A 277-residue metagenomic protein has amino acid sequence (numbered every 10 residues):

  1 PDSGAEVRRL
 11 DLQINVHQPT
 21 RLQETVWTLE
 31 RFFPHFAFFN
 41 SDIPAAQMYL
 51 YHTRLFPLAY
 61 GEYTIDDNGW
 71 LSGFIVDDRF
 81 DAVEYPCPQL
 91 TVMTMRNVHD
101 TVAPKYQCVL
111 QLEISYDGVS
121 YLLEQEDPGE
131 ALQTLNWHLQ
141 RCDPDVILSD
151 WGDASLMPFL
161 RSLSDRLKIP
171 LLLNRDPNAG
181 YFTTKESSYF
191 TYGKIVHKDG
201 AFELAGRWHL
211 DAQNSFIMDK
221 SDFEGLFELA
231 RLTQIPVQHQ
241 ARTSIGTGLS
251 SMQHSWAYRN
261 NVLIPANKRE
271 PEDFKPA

Functional and structural regions predicted by a protein language model:
P1-A277: The two-metal-ion catalytic cores of nucleic-acid processing enzymes
